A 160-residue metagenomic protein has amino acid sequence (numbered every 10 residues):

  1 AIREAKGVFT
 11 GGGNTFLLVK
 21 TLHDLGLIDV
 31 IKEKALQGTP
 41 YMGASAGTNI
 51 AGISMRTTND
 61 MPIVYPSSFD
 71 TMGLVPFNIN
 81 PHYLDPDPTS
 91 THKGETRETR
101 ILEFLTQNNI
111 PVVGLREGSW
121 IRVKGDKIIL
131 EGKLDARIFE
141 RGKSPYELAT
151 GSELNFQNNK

Functional and structural regions predicted by a protein language model:
A1-E4, G26-G38: Catalytic-core regions built around general acid/base machinery
A1-G13: A glycine-rich, hydrophobic loop/mini-helix early in the fold
G7, R56-T57, M61-K160: C-terminal and late-domain segments of enzyme folds
F9-G12, A35-S54: Catalytic nucleophile loop
G12-L18, P81-P86: Short, basic, glycine/proline-bearing loop/turn elements
T15-F16, T48-A51, W120-R122: Short, active-site-adjacent cap segments at secondary-structure transitions
T15-L25, S90: Glycine/threonine-rich flexible loop motifs
L18-V19, G52, N59: Glycine/Thr-rich phosphate-binding loops of Rossmann-like dinucleotide-binding domains
